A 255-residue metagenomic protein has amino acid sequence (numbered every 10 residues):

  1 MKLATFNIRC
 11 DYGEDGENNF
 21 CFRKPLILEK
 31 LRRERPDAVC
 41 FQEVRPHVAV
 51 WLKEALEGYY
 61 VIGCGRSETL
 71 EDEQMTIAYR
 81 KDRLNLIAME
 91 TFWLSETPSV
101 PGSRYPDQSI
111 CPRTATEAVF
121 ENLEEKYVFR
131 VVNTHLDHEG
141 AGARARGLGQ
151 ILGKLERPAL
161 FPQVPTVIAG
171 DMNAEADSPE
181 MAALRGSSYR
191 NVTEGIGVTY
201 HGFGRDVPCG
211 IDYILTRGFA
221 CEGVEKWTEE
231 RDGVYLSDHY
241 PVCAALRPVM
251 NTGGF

Functional and structural regions predicted by a protein language model:
M1, D37-A38, F129, P165-V167 (+2 more regions): Short, Asp-centered acidic motifs that coordinate Mg2+ and/or phosphate in catalytic or ligand-binding sites
M1-A55, R66-E73, G149, R247-F255: N-terminal, active-site-proximal structural segment of metallo-dependent hydrolase catalytic domains
M1-G13, A88-F92, E117, Y127-D137: Active-site-proximal beta-strand elements of phosphoester/diester hydrolases
L3, N7, I27, V39 (+7 more regions): Generic structural signal for small/hydrophobic residues in well-ordered secondary structure, especially within
F6, Q42, T134, A169-D171: Active-site flanking residues adjacent to catalytic metal/cofactor-binding acidic residues
Y12-G16, L94-D107, T134-R144: Surface-exposed cleft-lining segments at the edges of enzyme active sites
A38-V128, E225-W227: Structured beta-strand-rich core segments of catalytic domains in phosphoester-bond hydrolases
G142, R146, L155-T166, M172-F255: Metal-dependent phosphoester-hydrolase catalytic domains
